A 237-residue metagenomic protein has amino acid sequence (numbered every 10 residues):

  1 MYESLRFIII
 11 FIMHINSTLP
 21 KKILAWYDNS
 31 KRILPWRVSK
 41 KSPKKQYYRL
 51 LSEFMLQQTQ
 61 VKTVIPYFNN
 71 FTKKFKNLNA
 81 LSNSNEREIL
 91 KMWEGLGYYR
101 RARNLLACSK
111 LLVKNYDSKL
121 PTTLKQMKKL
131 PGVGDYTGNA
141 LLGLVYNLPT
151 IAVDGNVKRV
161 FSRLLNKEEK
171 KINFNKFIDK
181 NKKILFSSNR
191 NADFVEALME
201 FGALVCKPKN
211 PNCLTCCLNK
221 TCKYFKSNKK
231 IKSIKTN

Functional and structural regions predicted by a protein language model:
I9-I10: Sequence-structural signature of the catalytic-core scaffold of metal-dependent phosphohydrolases that act on
H14-P20, W26-L214, L218-N228: Catalytic cores of DNA base-excision repair glycosylases
K229-N237: Short cysteine/histidine-rich metal-coordination sites, predominantly Zn2+-binding motifs
